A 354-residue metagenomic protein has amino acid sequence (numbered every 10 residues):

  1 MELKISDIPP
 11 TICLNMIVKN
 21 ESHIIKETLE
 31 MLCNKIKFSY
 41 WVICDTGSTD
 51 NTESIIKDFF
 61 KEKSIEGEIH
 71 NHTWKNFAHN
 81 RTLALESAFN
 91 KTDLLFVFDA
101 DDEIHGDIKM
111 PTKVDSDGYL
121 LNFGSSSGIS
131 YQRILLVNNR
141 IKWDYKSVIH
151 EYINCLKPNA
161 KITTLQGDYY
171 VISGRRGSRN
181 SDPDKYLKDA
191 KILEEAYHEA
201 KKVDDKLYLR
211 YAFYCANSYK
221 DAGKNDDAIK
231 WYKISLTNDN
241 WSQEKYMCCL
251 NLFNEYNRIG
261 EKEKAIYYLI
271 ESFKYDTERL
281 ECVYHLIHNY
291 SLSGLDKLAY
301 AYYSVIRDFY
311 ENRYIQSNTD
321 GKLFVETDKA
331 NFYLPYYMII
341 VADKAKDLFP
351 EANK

Functional and structural regions predicted by a protein language model:
E2, A78-L85, D102-K230, I234 (+1 more regions): Catalytic-site signature of metal-activated, phosphate-bearing donor transferases, centered on the GT-A/GT-A-like
P10-C13, Y40: Cell-envelope/extracellular polymer assembly enzymes that use nucleotide-activated donors
N20-I36, Y40: Short, well-formed alpha-helical segments that are part of the catalytic scaffolds of diverse glycosyltransferases
K26, D50-F59, D107: Acidic helix N-cap motif at the loop->helix transition within catalytic regions of sugar-transfer enzymes
M31, C44-I56, T73-W74, D99-A100: A conserved acidic beta->alpha catalytic loop
T82-L94: Active-site nucleotide-sugar/metal-binding loop of Leloir-type enzymes
N240-Q243, T277, E311: Short coil turns that delineate tetratricopeptide repeat
